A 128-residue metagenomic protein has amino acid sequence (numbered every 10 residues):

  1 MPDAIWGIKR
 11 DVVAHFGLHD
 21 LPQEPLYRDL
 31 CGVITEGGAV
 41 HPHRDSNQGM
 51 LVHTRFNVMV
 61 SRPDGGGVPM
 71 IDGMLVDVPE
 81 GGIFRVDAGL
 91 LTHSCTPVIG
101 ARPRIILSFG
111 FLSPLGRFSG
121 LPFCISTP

Functional and structural regions predicted by a protein language model:
M1-F16, L26-E36, H53, R104-I106 (+1 more regions): N-terminal accessory scaffold of Fe(II)-dependent oxygenases
R10, H41, G120-F123: Intrinsically disordered, low-complexity segments used for protein-protein interactions
H15-A88: Catalytic core of non-heme Fe(II) oxygenases with the double-stranded beta-helix
R62-P128: Catalytic core of Fe(II)/2-oxoglutarate
